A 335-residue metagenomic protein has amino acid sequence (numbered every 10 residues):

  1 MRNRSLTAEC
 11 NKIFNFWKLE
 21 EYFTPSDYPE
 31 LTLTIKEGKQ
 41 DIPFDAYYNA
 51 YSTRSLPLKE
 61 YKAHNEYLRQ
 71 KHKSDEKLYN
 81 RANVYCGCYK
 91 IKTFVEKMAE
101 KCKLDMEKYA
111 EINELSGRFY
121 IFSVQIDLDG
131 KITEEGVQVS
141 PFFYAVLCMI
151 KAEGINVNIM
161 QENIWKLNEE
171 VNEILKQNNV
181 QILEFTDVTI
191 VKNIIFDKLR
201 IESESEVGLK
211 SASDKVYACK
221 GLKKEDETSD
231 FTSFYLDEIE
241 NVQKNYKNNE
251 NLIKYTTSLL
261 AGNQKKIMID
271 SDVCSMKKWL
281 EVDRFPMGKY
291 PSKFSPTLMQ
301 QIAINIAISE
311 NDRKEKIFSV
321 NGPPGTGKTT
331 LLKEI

Functional and structural regions predicted by a protein language model:
M1-F285: N-terminal accessory nucleic-acid engagement/regulatory domains that precede and modulate ATP-driven motor cores
P286-P291: Short interface patches used for recognition in eukaryotic signaling and trafficking proteins
S292-D312, K316: N-terminal pre-P-loop "Q-motif" helix
V320: Hydrophobic anchor at the beta1->P-loop junction of P-loop NTPases
G325: Walker A (P-loop) phosphate-binding loop of P-loop NTPases
K328: Conserved lysine of the Walker
L331: Hydrophobic positions on the alpha1 helix immediately C-terminal to the Walker A/P-loop
E334: Phosphate-binding glycine-rich loops of NTP-binding sites
